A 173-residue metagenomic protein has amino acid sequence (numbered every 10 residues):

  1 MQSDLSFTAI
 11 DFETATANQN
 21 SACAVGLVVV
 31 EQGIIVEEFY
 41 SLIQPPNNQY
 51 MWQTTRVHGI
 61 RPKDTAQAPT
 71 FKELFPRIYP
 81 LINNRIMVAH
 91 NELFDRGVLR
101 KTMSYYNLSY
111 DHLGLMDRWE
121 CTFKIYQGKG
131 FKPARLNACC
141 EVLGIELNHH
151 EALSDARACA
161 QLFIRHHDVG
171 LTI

Functional and structural regions predicted by a protein language model:
M1-S104, Y110-G114, L136-H150: Conserved non-catalytic scaffold segment of RNase H-like nuclease domains
M1-S3, V142, L147, A160-I173: Acidic two-metal-ion nuclease catalytic site recognized across multiple nuclease folds, prominently DnaQ/RNase D-T
I82-N83, Y106, Y110, Q127 (+1 more regions): Short alpha-helix boundary/capping motifs
F94-D95, K132, C159: Short phosphate-engaging motifs
M116-A138: Short alpha-helix plus adjacent loop in nuclease-associated cores
I125, D155-I164: Glycine-rich phosphate-binding/hydrolytic loop that grips phosphoryl groups
K132, H150-S154: Short glycine/threonine-rich catalytic loop with a Thr-x-Gly-x-Asp
